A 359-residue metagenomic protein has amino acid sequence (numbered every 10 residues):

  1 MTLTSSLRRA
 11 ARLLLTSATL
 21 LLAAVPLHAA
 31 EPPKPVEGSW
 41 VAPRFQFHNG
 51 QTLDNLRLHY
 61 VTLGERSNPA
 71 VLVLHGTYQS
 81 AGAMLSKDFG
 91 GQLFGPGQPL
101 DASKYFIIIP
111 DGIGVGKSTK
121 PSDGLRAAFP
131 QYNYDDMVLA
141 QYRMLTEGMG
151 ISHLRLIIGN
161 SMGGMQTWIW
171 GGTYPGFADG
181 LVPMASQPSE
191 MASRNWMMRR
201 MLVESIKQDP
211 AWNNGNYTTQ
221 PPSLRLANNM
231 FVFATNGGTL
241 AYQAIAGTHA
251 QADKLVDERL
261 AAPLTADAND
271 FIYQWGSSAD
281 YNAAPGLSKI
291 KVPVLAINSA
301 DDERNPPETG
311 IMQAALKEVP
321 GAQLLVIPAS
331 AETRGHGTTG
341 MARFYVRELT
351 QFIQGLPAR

Functional and structural regions predicted by a protein language model:
V61-D123, I311: N-terminal cap/lid subdomain of alpha/beta-hydrolase-fold enzymes
D135-R155: Conserved acidic catalytic loop of the alpha/beta-hydrolase fold
H153-A192: Conserved hydrolase catalytic core segment
F177-A261: Alpha/beta-hydrolase-fold enzymes
D270-G286: Active-site nucleophile elbow and catalytic-triad environment of alpha/beta-hydrolase enzymes
I290, A296-N298: Short beta-strand/loop motif that positions the catalytic acidic residue of the alpha/beta-hydrolase fold
E303-G310: Conserved alpha/beta-hydrolase "acid-adjacent" motif
A322-R359: Catalytic active-site module of serine/aspartate enzymes centered on a nucleophile-bearing elbow/loop
